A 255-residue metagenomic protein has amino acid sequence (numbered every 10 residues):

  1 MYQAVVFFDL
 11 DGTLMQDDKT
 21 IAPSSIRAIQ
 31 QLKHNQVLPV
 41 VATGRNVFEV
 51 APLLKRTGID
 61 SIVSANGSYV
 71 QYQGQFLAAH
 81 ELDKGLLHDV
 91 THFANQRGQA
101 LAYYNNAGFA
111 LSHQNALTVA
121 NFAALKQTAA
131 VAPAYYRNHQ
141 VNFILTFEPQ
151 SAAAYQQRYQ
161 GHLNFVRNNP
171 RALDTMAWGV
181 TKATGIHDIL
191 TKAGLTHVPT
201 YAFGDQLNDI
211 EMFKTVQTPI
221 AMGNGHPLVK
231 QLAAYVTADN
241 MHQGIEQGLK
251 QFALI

Functional and structural regions predicted by a protein language model:
M1-Q3, A22, T175-I255: Mg2+-dependent phosphoryl-transfer enzymes with acidic/Ser/Thr/Gly-rich catalytic loops
Y2-D18, F213: Asp-based phosphoryl-transfer active-site loop
G12, R45, G204-Q206: Active-site metal-binding loops of divalent metal-dependent hydrolases
D17-L117: Active-site phosphate-binding/coordination module
Q36-V40, I59-D60, Q140-I144, V198-T200 (+1 more regions): Short active-site oxyanion
T57-G58, N66, Y159-H162, T215-V216 (+1 more regions): Short, structured coil segments at secondary-structure junctions
I59-G67, H80, N121-A123, F165-R167 (+2 more regions): Short hydrophobic/aromatic-enriched beta-strand-loop microsegments
F93, R97-A100, Y104-M212, N224: Conserved acidic, metal-coordinating active-site core of Asp-based, Mg2+-dependent phosphoryl-transfer enzymes
